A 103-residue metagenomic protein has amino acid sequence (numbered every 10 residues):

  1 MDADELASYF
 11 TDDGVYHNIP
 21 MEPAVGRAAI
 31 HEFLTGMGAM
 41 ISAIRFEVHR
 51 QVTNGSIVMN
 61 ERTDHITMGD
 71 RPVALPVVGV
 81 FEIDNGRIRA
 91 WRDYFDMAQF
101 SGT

Functional and structural regions predicted by a protein language model:
A3-S56: A solvent-exposed, acidic/Ser-Thr-rich amphipathic alpha-helical stretch
E22, H65-I66: Glycine-/small-residue-rich active-site loops that bind phosphorylated ligands and cofactors
L34, F46-V52, T63-H65, P76-E82: Hydrophobic/aromatic beta-strand elements that line small-molecule binding cavities or substrate pockets in beta-rich
M40, I66-A74: Short, cysteine-centered beta-strand-loop-beta hairpins and adjacent loop/turn segments enriched in charged/polar
V80-T103: Short beta-strand edge/turn micro-motifs at domain boundaries
